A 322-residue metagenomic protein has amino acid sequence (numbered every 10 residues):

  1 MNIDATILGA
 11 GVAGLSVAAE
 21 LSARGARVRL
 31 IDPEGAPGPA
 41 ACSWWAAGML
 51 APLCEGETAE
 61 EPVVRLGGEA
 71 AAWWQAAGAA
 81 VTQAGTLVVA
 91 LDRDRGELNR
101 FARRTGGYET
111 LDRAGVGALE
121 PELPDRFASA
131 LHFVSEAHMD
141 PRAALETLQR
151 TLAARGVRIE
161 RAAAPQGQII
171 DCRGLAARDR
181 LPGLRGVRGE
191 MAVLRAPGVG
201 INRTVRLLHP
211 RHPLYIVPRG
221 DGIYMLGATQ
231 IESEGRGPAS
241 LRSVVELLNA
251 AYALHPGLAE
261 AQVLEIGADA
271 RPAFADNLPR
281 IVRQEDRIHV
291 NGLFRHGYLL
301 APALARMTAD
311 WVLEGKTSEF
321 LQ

Functional and structural regions predicted by a protein language model:
A5-R29: N-terminal Rossmann-like FAD-binding beta1-loop-alpha1 element of flavoenzymes
L8, P165-L175, A305: Short hydrophobic core segments
A19-E20, R24, W44, A80-T82 (+1 more regions): Active-site substrate-recognition segment that forms the wall of the catalytic cavity or substrate channel
A23-C42: Glycine-rich FAD pyrophosphate-binding loop
A46-L119: Dinucleotide-binding Rossmann-like beta1-alpha1 core, especially the glycine-rich loop that anchors the ADP
T58-G68, V89-D94, L131-T147, P238-R242: Short beta-strand to alpha-helix junction loop
L131-P165, C172: Helical element adjacent to the flavin cofactor pocket in flavoenzyme catalytic cores
Q262-Q322: C-terminal catalytic lobe of FAD-dependent flavoproteins
